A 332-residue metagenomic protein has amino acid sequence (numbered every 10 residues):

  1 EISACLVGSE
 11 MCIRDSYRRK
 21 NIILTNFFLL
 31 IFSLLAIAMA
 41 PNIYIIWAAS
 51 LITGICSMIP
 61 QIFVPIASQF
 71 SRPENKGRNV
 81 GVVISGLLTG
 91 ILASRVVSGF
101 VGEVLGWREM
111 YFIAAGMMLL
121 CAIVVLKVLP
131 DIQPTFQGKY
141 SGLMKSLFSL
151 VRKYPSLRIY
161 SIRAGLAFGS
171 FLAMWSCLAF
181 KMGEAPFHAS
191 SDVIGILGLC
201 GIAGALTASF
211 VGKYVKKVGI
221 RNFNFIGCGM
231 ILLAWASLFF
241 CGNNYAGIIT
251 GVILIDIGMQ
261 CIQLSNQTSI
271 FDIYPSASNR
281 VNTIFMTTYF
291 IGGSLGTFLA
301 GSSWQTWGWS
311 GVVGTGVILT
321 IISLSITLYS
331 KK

Functional and structural regions predicted by a protein language model:
E1-I13: Short, small-residue-biased leader/transition segments that mark boundaries at the very start of proteins
R18, M39-Y44, C241-G242: Helix-breaking motifs and short loop linkers at transmembrane-helix boundaries and internal kinks in secondary membrane
N21-L35, N222-A236, V317: Structural signature of the two symmetry-related core transmembrane helices
S33, Y44-I52, A246-L254: Paired small-residue
A49-S85: Cytoplasmic helix-loop-helix junction between adjacent transmembrane helices in 12-TM secondary transporters
V82-L129: Helix-loop-helix hairpin linking two adjacent transmembrane segments in secondary transporters
P130-S161: Juxtamembrane intracellular "pre-TM" segments in multi-pass secondary transporters
R221-N266: C-terminal transmembrane helical hairpin of 12-TM major facilitator-type secondary transporters
